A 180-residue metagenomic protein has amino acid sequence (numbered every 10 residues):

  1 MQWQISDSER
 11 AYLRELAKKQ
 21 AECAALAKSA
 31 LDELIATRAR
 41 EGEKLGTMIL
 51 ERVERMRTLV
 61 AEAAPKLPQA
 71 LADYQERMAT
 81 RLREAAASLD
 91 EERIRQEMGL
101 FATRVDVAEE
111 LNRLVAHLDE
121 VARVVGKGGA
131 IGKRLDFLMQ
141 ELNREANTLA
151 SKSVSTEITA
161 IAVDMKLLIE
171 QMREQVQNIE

Functional and structural regions predicted by a protein language model:
M1-E180: N-terminal intrinsically disordered, cationic/polar leader segments that include organellar targeting peptides
